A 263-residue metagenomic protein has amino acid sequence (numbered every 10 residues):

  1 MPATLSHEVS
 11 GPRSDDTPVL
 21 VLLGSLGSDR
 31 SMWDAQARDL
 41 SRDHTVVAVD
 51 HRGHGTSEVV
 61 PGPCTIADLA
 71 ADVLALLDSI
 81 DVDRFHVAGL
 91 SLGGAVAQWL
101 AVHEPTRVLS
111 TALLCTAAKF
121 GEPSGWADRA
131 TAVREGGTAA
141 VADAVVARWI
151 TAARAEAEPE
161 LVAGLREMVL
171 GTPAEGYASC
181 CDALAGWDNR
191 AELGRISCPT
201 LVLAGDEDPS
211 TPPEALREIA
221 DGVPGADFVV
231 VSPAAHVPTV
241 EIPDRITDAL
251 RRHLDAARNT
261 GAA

Functional and structural regions predicted by a protein language model:
S6-V59: Conserved HGGG/HGGXW glycine-rich cap/lid loop of the alpha/beta-hydrolase fold
D68-F85: Conserved acidic catalytic loop of the alpha/beta-hydrolase fold
G89, G93, A97: Gly/Ala-rich beta-loop-alpha elbow adjacent to hydrolase catalytic centers
Q98-H103, R107-A142: Flexible "cap/lid" loop of the alpha/beta hydrolase fold
G121-S124, G136-G194: Conserved alpha/beta-hydrolase catalytic His-Asp/Glu region
I196, V202-A204: Short beta-strand/loop motif that positions the catalytic acidic residue of the alpha/beta-hydrolase fold
D206-T211: Acidic catalytic loop of the alpha/beta-hydrolase fold
A226-A263: Catalytic active-site module of serine/aspartate enzymes centered on a nucleophile-bearing elbow/loop
